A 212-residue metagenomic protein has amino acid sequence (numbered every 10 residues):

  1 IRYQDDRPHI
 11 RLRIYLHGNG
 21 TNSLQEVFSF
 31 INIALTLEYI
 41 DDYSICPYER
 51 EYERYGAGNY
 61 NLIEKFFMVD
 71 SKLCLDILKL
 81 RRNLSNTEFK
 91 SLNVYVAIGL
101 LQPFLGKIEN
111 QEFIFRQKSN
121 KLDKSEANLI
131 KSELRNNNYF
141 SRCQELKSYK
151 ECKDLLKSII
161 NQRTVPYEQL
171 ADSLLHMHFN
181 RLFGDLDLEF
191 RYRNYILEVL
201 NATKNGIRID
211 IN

Functional and structural regions predicted by a protein language model:
I1-N212: An acidic, charge-biased composition feature
